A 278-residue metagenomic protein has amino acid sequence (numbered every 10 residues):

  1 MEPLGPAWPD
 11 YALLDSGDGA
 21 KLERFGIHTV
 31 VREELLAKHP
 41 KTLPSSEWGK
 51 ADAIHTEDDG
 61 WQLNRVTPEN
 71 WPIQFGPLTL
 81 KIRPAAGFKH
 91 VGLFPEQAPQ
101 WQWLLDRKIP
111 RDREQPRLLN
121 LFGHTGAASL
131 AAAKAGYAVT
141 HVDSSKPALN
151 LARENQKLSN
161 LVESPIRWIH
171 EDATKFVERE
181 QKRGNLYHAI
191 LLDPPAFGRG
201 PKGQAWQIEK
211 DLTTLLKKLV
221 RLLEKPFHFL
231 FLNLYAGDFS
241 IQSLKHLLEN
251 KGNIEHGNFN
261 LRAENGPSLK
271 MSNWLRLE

Functional and structural regions predicted by a protein language model:
A7-E23, V30-P95, Q102: Non-catalytic substrate-recognition/targeting regions of SAM-dependent transferases
P95-R113: Conserved alpha-helix/loop element of class I SAM-dependent methyltransferases that forms part of the SAM/SAH-binding
D112-H124: Conserved class I S-adenosyl-L-methionine
T125-V139: Conserved SAM-binding loop of SAM-dependent methyltransferases across substrates and taxa, primarily the Class I
S145-L191: S-adenosyl-L-methionine
K210-P226: A short glycine-rich, Lys/Arg-flanked "PGG" loop and its adjoining helix->strand segment in the class I
F227-E278: C-terminal catalytic and target-recognition region of SAM-dependent MTase-like enzymes, primarily methyltransferases
